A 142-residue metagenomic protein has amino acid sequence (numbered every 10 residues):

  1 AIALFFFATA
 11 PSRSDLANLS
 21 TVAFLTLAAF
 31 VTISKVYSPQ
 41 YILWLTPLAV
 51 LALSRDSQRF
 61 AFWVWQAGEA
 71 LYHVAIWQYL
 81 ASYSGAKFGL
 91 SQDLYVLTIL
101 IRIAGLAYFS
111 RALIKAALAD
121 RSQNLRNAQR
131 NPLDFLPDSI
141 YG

Functional and structural regions predicted by a protein language model:
A1-G142: Multi-pass membrane glycosyltransferase architecture that uses lipid-linked
